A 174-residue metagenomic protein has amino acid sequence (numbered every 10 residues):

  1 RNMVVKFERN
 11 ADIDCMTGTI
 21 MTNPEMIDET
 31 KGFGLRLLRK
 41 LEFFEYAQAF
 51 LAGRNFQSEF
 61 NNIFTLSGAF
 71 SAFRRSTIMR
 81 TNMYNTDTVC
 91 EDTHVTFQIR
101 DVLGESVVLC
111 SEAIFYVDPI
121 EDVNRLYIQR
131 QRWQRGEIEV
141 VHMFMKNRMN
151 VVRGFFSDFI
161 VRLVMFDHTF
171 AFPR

Functional and structural regions predicted by a protein language model:
V4-N82, T86-T88, Q131-Q134, I138 (+1 more regions): Long helical/loop segments within the catalytic core of UDP-sugar-dependent glycosyltransferases, especially the large
G32, R36, C90, H94 (+1 more regions): Charged, alpha-helix-enriched surfaces in structured cytosolic catalytic cores of large nucleotide-utilizing machines
F60-N61, E121-R174: Basic/Trp-rich segment in TM-proximal cytosolic loops or flexible interdomain/linker regions
F70, T88-H94, Q98, V161 (+1 more regions): Catalytic core and acceptor-binding pocket of nucleotide-sugar-dependent glycosyltransferases
F73, E91, C110: A conserved hydrophobic position in a structured secondary element of the catalytic/binding core that shapes
R80-T81, D118, L126: Residues that scaffold the ATP/ADP-binding catalytic core of kinase and kinase-like folds
D87, T96-F115: Catalytic donor-sugar/metal-binding loop of nucleotide-sugar-dependent glycosyltransferases
